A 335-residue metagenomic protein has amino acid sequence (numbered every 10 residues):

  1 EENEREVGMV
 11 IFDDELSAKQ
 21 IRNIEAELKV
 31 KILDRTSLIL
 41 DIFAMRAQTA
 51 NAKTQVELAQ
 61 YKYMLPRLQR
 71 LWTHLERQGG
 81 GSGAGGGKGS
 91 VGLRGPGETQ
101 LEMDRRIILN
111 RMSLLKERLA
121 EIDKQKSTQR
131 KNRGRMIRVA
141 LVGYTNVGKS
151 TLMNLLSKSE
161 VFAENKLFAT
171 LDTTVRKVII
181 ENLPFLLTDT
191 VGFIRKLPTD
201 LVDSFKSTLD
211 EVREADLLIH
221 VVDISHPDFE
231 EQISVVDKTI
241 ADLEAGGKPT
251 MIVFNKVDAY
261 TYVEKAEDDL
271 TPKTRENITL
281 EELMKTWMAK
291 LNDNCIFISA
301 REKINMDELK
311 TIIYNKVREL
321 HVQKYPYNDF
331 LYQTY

Functional and structural regions predicted by a protein language model:
E1-I39: N-terminal accessory targeting/assembly segments
E2-E4, E25, K177-E181, L186 (+4 more regions): Conserved catalytic network of the ASCE P-loop NTPase/AAA+ motor domain
V10, Y61, I108, L152 (+5 more regions): Residue-level signature of catalytic and energy-coupling elements of molecular machines, predominantly ATP/GTP-dependent
I11-A18, R195, R213-S234, E244-M251 (+1 more regions): Conserved Switch II/interswitch segment of TRAFAC-class P-loop GTPases
T36-L40, L167-F168, R301: Short, acidic/turn-prone active-site loops that include or flank metal/cofactor- and phosphate-binding residues
S37-V56: Short alpha-helix plus adjacent loop in nuclease-associated cores
Q69-V147, M153, P227, K238-Y335: C-terminal-of-GTPase-core extension/linker across diverse P-loop GTPases
D123-K126, R130-G134, L155-F185, I194-S207 (+2 more regions): Switch I (effector-binding) loop of TRAFAC-class P-loop GTPase G-domains
